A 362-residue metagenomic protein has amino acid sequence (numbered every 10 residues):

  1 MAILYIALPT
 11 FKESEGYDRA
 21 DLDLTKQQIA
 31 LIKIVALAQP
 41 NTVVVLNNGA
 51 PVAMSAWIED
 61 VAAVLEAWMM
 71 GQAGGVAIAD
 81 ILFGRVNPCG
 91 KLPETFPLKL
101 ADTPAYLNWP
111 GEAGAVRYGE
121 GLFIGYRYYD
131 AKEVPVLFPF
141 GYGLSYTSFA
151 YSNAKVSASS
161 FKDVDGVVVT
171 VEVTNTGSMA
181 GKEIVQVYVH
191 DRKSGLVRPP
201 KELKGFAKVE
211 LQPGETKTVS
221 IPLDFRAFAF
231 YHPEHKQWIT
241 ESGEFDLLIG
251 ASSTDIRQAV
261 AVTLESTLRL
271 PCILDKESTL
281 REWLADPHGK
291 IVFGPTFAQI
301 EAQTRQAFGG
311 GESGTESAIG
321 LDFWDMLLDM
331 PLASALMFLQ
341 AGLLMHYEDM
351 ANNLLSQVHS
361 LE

Functional and structural regions predicted by a protein language model:
M1-E362: C-terminal non-catalytic regions of proteins with extracellular/luminal or membrane-system context
